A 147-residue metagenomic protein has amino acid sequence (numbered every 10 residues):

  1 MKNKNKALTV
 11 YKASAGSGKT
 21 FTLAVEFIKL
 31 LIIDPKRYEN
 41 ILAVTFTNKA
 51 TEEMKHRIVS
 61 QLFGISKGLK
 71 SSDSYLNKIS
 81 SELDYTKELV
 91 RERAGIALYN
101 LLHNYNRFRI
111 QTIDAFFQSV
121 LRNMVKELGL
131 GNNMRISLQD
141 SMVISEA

Functional and structural regions predicted by a protein language model:
M1-E127: P-loop NTPase Walker
R109, K126-S141: Gly/Lys-enriched N-terminal cap/neck module of very large, oligomeric protein machines
A147: Acidic, metal-dependent phosphodiester-chemistry machinery of nucleic-acid enzymes
